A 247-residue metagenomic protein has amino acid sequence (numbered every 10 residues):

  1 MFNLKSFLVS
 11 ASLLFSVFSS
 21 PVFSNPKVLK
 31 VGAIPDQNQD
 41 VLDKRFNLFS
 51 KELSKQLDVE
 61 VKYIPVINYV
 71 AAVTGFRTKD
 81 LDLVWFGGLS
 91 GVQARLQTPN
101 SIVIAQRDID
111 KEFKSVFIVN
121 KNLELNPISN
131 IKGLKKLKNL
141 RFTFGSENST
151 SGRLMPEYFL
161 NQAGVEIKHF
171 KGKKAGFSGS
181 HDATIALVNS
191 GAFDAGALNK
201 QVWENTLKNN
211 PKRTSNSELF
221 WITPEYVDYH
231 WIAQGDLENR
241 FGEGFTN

Functional and structural regions predicted by a protein language model:
M1-A11: Bacterial N-terminal signal peptides that target proteins for export
V17-S19: N-terminal signal peptide c-region/cleavage motif recognized by signal peptidases
P26-N38, K62-I64, L140-T143: Short, well-ordered beta-strand elements
K30, I34-D36, L42, D108-V116 (+1 more regions): Periplasmic-binding protein-like
Q39-E60: Short, polar/charged alpha-helical segment
Y63-T74, G87-L89, K168-A186, E225-V227: Short helix-initiation/N-cap motifs at beta->coil->alpha
W85-T98, N161-Q162, L187-S190, D194-S215: A ligand-binding cleft/hinge motif common to bilobed small-molecule-binding domains
R107-V165, H169: A conserved helix-loop-strand patch within extracytoplasmic ligand-binding domains of the periplasmic binding
